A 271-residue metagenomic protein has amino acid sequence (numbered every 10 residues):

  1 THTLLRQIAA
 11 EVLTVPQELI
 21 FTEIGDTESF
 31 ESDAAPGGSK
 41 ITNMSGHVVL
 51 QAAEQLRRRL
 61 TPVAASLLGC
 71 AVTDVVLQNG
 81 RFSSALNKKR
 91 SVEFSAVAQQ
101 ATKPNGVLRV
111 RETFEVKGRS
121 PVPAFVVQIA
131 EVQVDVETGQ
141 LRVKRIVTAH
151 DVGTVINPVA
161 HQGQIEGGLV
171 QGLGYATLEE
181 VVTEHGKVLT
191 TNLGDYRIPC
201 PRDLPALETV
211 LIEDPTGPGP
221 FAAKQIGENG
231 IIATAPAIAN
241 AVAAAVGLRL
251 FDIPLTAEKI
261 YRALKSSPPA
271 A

Functional and structural regions predicted by a protein language model:
T1-A271: Cofactor-binding beta-sheet edge motifs in enzyme active sites
